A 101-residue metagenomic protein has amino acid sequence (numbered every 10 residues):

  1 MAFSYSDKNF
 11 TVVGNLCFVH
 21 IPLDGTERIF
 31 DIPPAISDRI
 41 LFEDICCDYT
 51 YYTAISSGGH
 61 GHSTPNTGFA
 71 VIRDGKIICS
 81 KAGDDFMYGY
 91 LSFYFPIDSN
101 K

Functional and structural regions predicted by a protein language model:
M1-L16: Terminal (often C-terminal
F3-D7, L23-P34, D38-R39, E43 (+1 more regions): Extracellular jelly-roll beta-sandwich "head" domains, especially the C-terminal globular C1q domain
N15-L23: Short, well-ordered beta-strand segments enriched in hydrophobic/aromatic residues
